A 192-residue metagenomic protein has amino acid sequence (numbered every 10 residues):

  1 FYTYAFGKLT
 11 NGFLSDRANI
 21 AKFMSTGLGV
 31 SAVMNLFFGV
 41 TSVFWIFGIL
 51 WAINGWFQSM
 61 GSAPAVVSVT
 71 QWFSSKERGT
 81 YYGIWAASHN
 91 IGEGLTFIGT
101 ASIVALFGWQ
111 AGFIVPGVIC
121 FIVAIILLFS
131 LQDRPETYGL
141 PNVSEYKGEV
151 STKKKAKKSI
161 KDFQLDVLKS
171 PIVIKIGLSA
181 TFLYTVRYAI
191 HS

Functional and structural regions predicted by a protein language model:
F1-L9, E93-G94: Residue-level signature of mid-helix packing/kink "hotspots" within the transmembrane helices of 12-pass Major
N19, V40-W45: Helix-breaking motifs and short loop linkers at transmembrane-helix boundaries and internal kinks in secondary membrane
K22-L36: Structural signature of the two symmetry-related core transmembrane helices
W45-W51, K175-I176: Short hydrophobic/alpha-helical segments at membrane-entry points of transmembrane helices in Major Facilitator
L50-I91: Cytoplasmic helix-loop-helix junction between adjacent transmembrane helices in 12-TM secondary transporters
W85-P135: Helix-loop-helix hairpin linking two adjacent transmembrane segments in secondary transporters
Y138-K175: Juxtamembrane intracellular "pre-TM" segments in multi-pass secondary transporters
S170-S192: Extracytoplasmic gate region of multi-pass secondary transporters
